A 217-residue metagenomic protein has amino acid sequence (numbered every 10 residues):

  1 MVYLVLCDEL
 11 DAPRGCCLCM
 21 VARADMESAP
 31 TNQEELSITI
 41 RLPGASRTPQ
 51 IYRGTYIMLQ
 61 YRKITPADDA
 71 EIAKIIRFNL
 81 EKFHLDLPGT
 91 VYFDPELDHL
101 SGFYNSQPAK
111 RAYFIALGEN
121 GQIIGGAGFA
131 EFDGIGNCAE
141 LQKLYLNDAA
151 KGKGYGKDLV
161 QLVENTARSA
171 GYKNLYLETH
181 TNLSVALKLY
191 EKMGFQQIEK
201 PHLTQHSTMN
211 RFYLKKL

Functional and structural regions predicted by a protein language model:
M1-E9: Extreme N-terminal basic, low-complexity initiation segments that serve as generic localization/processing leaders
C7, C17-C19, A24, I40-P43: Short linear segments in intrinsically disordered or otherwise low-structure-confidence regions
A12, C16, A22, S28-A29 (+1 more regions): Short, low-complexity intrinsically disordered segments enriched in A/P/G/S/L with frequent Arg, especially at protein
T39, R47-I57: Short, Lys/Arg-enriched N-terminal segments with co-localized hydrophobic residues within the first ~10-30 amino acids
L59, K63-Q142, N147-D148, V160-L162 (+3 more regions): Acetyl-CoA-dependent GNAT
F78, K82, K173-L217: C-terminal "cap" of GNAT-fold acetyltransferases
Q122, A139, L144-Q161, R168-A170 (+3 more regions): Conserved glycine-rich acetyl-CoA-binding loop
